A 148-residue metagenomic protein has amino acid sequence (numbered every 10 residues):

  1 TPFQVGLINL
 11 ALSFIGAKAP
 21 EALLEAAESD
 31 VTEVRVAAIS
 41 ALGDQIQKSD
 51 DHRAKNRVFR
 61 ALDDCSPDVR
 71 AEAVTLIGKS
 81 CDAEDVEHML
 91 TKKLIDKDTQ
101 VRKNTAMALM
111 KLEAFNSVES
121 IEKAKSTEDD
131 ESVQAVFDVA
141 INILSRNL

Functional and structural regions predicted by a protein language model:
T1-F3, A17, T32-E33, H52 (+3 more regions): Alpha-helix N-cap/helix-start positions at coil->helix boundaries
T1-S13, S40-Q47: Alpha-solenoid helical repeat scaffolds
V5-G6, E21, V36, S40 (+3 more regions): Alpha-solenoid HEAT/ARM repeat scaffold
N9-L10, S40, T75, M107 (+1 more regions): Residue-level signature of alpha-solenoid helical repeat scaffolds
G16-A27, K48-D63, D82-I95, A114-S126 (+1 more regions): Amphipathic alpha-helical scaffolding segments comprising HEAT/armadillo-like alpha-solenoid repeats
N104, L109, F115-E119: Extended alpha-helical scaffolding segments
E122-L148: Eukaryotic acidic, Ser/Thr-rich intrinsically disordered low-complexity regions
